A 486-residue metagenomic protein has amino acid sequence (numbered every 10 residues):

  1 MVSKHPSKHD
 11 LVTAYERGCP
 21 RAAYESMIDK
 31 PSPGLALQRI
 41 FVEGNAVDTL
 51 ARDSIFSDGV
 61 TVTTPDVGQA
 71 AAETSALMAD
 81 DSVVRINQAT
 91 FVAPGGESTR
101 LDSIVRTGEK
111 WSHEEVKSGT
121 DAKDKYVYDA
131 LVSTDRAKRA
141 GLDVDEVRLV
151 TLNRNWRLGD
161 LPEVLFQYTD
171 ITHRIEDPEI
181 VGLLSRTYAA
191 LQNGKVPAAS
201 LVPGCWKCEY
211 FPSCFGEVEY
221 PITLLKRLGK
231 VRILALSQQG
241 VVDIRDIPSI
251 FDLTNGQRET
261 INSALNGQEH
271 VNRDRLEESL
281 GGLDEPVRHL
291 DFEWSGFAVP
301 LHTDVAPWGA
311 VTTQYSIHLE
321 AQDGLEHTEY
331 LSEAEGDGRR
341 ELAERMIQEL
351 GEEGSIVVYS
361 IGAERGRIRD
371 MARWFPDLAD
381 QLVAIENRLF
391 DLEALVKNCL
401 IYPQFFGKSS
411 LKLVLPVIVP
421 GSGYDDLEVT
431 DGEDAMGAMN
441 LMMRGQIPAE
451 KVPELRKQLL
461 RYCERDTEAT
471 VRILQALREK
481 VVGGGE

Functional and structural regions predicted by a protein language model:
M1-K110, V231-I250: Metal-dependent nuclease catalytic cores that hydrolyze phosphodiester bonds in DNA/RNA, characterized by
C19, S103, S133, C208 (+4 more regions): A residue-level signal for conserved active-site and pocket-lining positions in enzyme catalytic cores
V83-N87, F91, S98-D102, H113-V116 (+2 more regions): Conserved DEDDh/DEDDy metal-dependent 3′-5′ exonuclease domain
F91-V92, H113, R275-E352: Conserved RNase H-like, two-metal-ion catalytic cores of nucleic-acid enzymes
D102-H113, L319-A321, G437-E450: Active-site-adjacent bridging/hinge elements
S118, W294-G296, A394: Short, glycine/acidic-enriched loop or turn micro-motifs at the edges of active sites
P162-Q167, I171-I222, K230, V417-E486: Acidic, Mg2+-coordinating catalytic module of metal-dependent nucleases/exonucleases that use a two-metal-ion mechanism
L225-P286: N-terminal accessory regions of nucleic-acid-interacting proteins
